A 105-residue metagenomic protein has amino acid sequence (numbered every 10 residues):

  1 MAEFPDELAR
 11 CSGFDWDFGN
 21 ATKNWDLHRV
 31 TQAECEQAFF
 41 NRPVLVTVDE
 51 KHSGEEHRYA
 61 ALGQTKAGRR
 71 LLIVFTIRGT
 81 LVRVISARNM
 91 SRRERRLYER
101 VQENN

Functional and structural regions predicted by a protein language model:
M1-N105: Ribonuclease/tRNase effector modules and their secretory precursors
